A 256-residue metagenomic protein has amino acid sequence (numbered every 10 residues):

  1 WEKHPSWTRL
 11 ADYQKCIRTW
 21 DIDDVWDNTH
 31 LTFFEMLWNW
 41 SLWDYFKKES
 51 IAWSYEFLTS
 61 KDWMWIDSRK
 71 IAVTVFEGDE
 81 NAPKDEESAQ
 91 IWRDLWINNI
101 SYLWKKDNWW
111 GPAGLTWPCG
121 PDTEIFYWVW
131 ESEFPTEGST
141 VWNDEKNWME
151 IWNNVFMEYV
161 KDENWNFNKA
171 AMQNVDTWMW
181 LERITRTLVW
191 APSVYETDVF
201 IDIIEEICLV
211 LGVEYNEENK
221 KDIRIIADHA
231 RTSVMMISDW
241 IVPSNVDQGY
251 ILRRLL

Functional and structural regions predicted by a protein language model:
W1-L252: Alpha-helical segments
